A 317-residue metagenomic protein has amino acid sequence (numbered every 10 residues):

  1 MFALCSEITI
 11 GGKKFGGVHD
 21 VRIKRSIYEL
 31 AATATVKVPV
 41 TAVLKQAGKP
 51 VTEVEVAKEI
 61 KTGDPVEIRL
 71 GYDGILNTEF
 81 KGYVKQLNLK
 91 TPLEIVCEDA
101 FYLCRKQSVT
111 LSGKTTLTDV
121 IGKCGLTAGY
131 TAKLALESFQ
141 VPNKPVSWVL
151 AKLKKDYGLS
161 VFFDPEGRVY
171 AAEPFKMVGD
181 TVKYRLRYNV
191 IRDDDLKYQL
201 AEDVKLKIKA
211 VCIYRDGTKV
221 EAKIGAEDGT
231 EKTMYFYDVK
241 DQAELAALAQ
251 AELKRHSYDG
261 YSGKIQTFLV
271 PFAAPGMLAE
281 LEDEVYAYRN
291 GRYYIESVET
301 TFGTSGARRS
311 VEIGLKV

Functional and structural regions predicted by a protein language model:
M1-A100: Assembly/oligomerization scaffold segments
M1-G12, F163-P165, E173-R255, S262-G303 (+2 more regions): Acidic, small/polar-enriched beta strand-loop surface segments
F2, P92-F101, Y130-D194: Short beta-strand-centered interaction patches in the first periplasmic/extracellular domains of large envelope
L4, H19, A32-A34, D64 (+8 more regions): Envelope-exposed proteins and targeting segments
K37-V43, E94-V109, S305-V317: Short solvent-exposed strand/turn elements
R105-S108, T118-V141: N-terminal export/assembly leaders
T115-K123, P145-K155, Q199, K205 (+1 more regions): Polar, S/T/G-rich
